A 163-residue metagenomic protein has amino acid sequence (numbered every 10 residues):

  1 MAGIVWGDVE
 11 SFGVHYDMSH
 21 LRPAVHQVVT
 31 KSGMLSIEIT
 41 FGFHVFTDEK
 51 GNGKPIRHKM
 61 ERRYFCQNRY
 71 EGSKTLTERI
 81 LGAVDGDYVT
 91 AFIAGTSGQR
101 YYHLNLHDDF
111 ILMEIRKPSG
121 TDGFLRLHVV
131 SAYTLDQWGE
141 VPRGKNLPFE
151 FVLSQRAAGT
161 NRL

Functional and structural regions predicted by a protein language model:
M1-L163: Ribonuclease/tRNase effector modules and their secretory precursors
